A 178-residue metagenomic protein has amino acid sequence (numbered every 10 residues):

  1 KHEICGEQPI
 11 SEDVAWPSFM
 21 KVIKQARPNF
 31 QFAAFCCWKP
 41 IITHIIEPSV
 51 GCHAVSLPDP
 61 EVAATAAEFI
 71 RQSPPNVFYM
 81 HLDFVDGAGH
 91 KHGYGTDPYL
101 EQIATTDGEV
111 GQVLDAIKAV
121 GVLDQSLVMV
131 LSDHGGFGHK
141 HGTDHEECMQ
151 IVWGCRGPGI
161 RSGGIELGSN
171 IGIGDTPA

Functional and structural regions predicted by a protein language model:
K1, D144-A178: Substrate-binding rim/cap in mid-to-C-terminal beta-strand-loop elements of soluble/periplasmic
K1, F35-P40, H81-V85, L131-H134 (+1 more regions): Active-site-proximal beta-strand/loop segments in catalytic clefts of secreted hydrolases
K1-Q72: Active-site-proximal alpha/beta segments of enzymes that process anionic O-linked groups
G6-I10, D97-L100, H139-K140, I160-N170: Active-site rim elements
V22, Q31-C36, F69, N76-H81 (+2 more regions): Structural recognition of the beta-strand scaffold that forms the well-ordered cores of secreted hydrolase catalytic
Q25-R27, I70-P74, G121-D124, D144-C148 (+1 more regions): Extracellular/periplasmic catalytic domains that process cell-envelope and extracellular macromolecules
P40-C52, A67-G108, Q112: Active-site His/acidic residue clusters
T105-E146, W153: Metal-dependent active-site segment of extracytoplasmic phospho-/sulfohydrolases and closely related
